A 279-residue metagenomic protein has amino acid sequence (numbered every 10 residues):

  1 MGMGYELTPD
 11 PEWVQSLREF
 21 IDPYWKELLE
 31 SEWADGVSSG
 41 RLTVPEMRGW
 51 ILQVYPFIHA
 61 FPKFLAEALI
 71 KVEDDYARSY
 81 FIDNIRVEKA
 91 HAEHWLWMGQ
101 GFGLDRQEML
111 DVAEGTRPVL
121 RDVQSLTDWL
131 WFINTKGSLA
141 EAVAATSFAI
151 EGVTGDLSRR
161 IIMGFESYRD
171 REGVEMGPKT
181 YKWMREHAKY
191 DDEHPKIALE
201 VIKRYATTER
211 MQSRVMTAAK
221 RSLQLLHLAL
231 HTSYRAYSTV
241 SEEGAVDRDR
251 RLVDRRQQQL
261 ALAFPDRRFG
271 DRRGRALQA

Functional and structural regions predicted by a protein language model:
G2-D249, L277: Non-heme di-metal
G244, D249-R251, R255-R256, R267-R268 (+1 more regions): Arginine-selective low-complexity/disordered segments
